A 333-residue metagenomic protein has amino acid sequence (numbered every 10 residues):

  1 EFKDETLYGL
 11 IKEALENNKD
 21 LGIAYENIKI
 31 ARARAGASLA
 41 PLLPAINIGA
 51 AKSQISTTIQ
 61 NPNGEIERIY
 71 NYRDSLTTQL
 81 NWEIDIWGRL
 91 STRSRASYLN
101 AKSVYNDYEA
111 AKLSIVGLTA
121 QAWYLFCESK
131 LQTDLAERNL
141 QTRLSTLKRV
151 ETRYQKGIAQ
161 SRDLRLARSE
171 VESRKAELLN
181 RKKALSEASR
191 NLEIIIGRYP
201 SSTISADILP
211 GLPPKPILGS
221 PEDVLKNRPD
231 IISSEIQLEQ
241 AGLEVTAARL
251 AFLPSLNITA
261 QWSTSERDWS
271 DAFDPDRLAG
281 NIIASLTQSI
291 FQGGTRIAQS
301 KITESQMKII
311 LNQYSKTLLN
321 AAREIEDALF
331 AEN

Functional and structural regions predicted by a protein language model:
E1-K3, K12, A50-Q79, S202-I217 (+3 more regions): Small/polar, glycine/serine/threonine/aspartate-rich low-complexity segments that form flexible
E1-R34, L209-E239, S289-I290, L318 (+2 more regions): Bacterial Sec-pathway N-terminal export signals of envelope proteins
L7-G9, I30, R73-S75, Q121 (+2 more regions): Transmembrane beta-barrel architecture of outer-membrane proteins
L15-N17, A37-A40, A96, A159 (+3 more regions): Amphipathic alpha-helical coiled-coil scaffold segments and their short linker/junction regions
G22-I23, L39-A40, I84-K112, R162 (+5 more regions): Sec/SRP-type N-terminal targeting helices
E26-A31, L43-I55: Short, glycine/charge-rich beta-strand/loop segments that flank catalytic centers and engage negatively charged groups
L90, L99, Y105-P221, A331: Periplasmic alpha-helical coiled-coil/stalk elements that build and connect Gram-negative outer-membrane
